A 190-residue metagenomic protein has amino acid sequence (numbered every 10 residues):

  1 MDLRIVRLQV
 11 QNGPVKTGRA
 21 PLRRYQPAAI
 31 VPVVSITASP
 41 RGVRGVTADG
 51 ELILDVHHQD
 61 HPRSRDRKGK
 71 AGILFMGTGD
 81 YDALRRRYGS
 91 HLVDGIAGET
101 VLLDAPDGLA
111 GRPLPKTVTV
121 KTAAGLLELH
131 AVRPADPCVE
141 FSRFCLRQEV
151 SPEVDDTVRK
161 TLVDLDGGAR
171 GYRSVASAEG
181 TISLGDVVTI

Functional and structural regions predicted by a protein language model:
M1-G125, R133-P134: Electropositive, beta-rich accessory/interaction domains or terminal extensions that provide binding surfaces
R4, R170, L184-D186: A short pocket-lining beta-strand/turn micro-motif at the edge of beta-sheets
S35, S39, S64, S90 (+4 more regions): Generic serine detector
G95, R112, T181-S183, V188: Short, well-ordered loop/turn sites that connect or cap secondary structure elements
L109-E179: Glycine-rich active-site loops that engage anionic ligands at enzyme catalytic sites
